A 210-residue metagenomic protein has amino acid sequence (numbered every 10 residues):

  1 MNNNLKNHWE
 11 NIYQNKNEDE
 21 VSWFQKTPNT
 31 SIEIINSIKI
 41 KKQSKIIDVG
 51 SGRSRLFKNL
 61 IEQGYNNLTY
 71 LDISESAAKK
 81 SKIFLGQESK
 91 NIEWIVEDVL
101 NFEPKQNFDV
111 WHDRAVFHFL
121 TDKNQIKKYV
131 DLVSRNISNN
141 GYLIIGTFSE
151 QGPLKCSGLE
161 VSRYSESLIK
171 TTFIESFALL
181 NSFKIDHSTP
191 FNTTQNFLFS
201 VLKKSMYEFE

Functional and structural regions predicted by a protein language model:
M1-Q106, L120-R135, Y142-E210: Class I (Rossmann-like) S-adenosyl-L-methionine-dependent methyltransferase catalytic domain, capturing the SAM-binding
H112: A conserved beta-strand element that flanks and buttresses the S-adenosyl-L-methionine
A115-F119: Short catalytic micro-motifs in class I SAM-dependent methyltransferases
